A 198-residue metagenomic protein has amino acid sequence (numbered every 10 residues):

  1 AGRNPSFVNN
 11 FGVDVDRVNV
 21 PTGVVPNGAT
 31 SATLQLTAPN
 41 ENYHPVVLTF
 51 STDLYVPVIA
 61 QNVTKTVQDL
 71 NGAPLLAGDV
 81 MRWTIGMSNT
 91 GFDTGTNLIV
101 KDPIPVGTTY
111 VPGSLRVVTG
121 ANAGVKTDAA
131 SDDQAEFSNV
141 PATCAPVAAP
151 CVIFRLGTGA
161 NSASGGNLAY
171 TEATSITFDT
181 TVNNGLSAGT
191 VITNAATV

Functional and structural regions predicted by a protein language model:
A1-E41: Cysteine-clustered segments with highest specificity for TGF-beta superfamily mature ligands
N27-V63: A recurrent domain-boundary module in secreted/ectodomain proteins
Y55-V198: Exported/extracytosolic protein signature
